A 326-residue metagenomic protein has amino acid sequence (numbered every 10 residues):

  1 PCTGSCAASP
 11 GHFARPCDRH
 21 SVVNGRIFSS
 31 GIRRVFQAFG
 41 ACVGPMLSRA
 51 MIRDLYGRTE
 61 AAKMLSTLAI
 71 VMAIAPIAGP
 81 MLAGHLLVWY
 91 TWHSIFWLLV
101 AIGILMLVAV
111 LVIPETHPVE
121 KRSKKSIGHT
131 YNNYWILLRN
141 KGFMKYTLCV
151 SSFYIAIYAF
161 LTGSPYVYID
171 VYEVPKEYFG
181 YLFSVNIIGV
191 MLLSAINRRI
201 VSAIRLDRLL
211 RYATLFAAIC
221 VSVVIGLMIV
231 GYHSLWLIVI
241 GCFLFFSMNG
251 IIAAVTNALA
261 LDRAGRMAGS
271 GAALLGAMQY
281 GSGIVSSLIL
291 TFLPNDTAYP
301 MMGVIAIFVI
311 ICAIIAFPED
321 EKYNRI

Functional and structural regions predicted by a protein language model:
P1-C6, L193-D207: Helix-to-loop junctions at the C-terminal end of transmembrane segments in multipass secondary transporters
P1-I27: Conserved MFS/SLC helix-loop-helix module at the cytosolic interface between two early adjacent transmembrane helices
S29, M64-L111: Helix-loop-helix hairpin linking two adjacent transmembrane segments in secondary transporters
R33-I74: Cytoplasmic helix-loop-helix junction between adjacent transmembrane helices in 12-TM secondary transporters
L107-K125, E319-I326: Helix-loop junctions on the cytosolic side of multi-pass membrane transporters, especially the intracellular loop
E115-T147: Juxtamembrane intracellular "pre-TM" segments in multi-pass secondary transporters
R208-V255: C-terminal transmembrane helical hairpin of 12-TM major facilitator-type secondary transporters
L259-N295, I305: A late C-terminal transmembrane helix in Major Facilitator Superfamily
